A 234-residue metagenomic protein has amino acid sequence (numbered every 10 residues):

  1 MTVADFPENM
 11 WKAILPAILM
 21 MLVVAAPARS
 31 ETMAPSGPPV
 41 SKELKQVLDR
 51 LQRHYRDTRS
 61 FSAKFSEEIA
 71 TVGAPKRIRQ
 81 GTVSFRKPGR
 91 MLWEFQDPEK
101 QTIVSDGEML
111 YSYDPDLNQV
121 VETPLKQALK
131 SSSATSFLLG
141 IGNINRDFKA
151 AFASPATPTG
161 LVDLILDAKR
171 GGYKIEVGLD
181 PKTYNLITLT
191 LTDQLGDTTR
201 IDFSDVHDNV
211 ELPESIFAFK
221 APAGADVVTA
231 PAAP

Functional and structural regions predicted by a protein language model:
T2, R29-R77, A221-P234: N-terminal leader/targeting segments and the immediate start of mature chains
T2-L15: Bacterial N-terminal signal peptides that target proteins for export
A13-V24: Bacterial N-terminal signal peptides
M33, T82-S132, T199-R200: An acidic-aromatic
Y55, K130-N145: Short, solvent-exposed helix-to-loop capping segments enriched in aromatics
P75-G81, D197: Amphipathic hydrophobic-ligand
V121, N143-A233: Gly/Pro-enriched, hydrophobic low-complexity segments that function as extracytoplasmic propeptides/linkers
